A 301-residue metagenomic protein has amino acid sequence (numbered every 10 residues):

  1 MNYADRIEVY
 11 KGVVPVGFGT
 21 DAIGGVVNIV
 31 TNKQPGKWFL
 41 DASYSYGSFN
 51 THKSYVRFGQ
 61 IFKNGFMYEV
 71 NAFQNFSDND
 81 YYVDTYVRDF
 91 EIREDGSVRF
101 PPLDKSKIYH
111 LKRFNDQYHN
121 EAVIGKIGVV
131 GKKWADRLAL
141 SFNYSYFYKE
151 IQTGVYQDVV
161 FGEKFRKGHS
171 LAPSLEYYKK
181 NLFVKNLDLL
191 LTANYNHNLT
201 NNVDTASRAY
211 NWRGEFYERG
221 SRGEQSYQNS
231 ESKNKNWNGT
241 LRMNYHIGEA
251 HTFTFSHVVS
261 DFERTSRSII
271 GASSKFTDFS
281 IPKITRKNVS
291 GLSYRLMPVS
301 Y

Functional and structural regions predicted by a protein language model:
M1, E8-V9, D21-S45, H52-F58: N-terminal periplasmic accessory domains that precede and gate Gram-negative outer-membrane beta-barrel machines
M1, V14-D21, D78-D80: N-terminal plug
M1, V30-N32, W38-A42, F142 (+1 more regions): Conserved, well-structured beta-alpha core segment at the onset of a catalytic domain
Y3, I23, G36, H52 (+4 more regions): Exposed loop/turn and edge beta-strand positions of beta-sandwich/beta-sheet ligand-binding modules
V9-Y10, W38-D41, D104-L111, V155-F161 (+3 more regions): Extracytoplasmic loops and strand-loop junctions of Gram-negative outer membrane beta-barrel proteins
G36, S45, F62-Y156: Periplasmic-side early beta-strands and strand-to-turn transitions of outer-membrane beta-barrels
V56-R57, Y81-D89, E150-V159, N202-Y210 (+1 more regions): Outer-membrane beta-barrel translocator domains and adjoining extracellular loop/strand segments of Gram-negative
I124-Y146, R166-Y301: Face-selective signature of the C-terminal outer-membrane beta-barrel domain
